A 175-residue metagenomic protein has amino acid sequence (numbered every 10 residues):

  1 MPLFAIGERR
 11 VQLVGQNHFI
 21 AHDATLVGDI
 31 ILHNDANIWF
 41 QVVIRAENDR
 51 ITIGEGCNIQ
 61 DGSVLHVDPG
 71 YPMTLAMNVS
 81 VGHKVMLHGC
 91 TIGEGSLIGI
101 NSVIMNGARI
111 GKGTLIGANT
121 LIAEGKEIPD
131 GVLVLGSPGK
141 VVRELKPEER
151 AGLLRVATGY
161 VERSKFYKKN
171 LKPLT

Functional and structural regions predicted by a protein language model:
P2-L13, M73, M77-V81, V85-M86 (+2 more regions): C-terminal segments of enzyme domains that contribute to small-molecule binding surfaces
Q16, A21-H22, V27-G28, H33-N34 (+15 more regions): Left-handed beta-helix
I51: A short, polar/charged loop-to-alpha-helix boundary motif
